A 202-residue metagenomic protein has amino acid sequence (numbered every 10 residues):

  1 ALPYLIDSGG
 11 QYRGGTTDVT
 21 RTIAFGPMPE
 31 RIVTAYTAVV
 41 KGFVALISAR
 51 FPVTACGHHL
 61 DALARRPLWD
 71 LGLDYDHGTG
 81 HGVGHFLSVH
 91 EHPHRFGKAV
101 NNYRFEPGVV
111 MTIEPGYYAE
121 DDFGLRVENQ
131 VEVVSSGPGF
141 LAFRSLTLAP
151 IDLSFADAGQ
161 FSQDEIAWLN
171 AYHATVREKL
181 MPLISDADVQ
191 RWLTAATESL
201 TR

Functional and structural regions predicted by a protein language model:
L2-R202: Active-site neighborhoods and metal-handling regions in enzymes and metal-associated proteins
